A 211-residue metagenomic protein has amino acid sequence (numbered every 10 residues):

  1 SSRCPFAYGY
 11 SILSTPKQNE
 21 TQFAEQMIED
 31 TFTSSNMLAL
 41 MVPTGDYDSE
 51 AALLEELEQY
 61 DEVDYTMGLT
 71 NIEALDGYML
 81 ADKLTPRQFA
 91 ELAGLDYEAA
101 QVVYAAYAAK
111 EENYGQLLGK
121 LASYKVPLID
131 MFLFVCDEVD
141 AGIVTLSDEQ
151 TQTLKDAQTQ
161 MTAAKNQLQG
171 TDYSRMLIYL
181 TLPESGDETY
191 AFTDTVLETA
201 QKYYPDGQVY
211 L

Functional and structural regions predicted by a protein language model:
S1-Q22: Transmembrane helices with small-residue packing motifs
L13-Q18, A39, Y47-A51, P183-D194: Solvent-exposed, non-transmembrane alpha-helical starts
E20-N36: Membrane-proximal juxtamembrane linkers immediately C-terminal to transmembrane helices
E25, E29, E50-L54, T193 (+1 more regions): Extracytoplasmic/secreted envelope proteins and their assembly/folding machinery, especially bacterial periplasmic
M37-P43, M176-I178: Short cationic amphipathic helices and targeting signals
A51-K83: Short amphipathic beta-strand/extended segments in non-transmembrane regions
L80-Y124: Charged, amphipathic alpha-helical linkers/stalks
Q116-L211: Extracytoplasmic
